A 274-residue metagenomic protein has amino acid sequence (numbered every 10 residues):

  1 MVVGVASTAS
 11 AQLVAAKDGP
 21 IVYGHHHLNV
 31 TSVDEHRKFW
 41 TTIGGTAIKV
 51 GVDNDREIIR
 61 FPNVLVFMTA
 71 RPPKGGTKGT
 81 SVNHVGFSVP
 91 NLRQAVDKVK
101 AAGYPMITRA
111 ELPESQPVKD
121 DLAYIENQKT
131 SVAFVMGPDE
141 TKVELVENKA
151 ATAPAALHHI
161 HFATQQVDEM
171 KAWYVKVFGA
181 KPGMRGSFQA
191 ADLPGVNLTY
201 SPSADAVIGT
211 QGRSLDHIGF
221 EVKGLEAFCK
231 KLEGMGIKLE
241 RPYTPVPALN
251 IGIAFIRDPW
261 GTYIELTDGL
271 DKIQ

Functional and structural regions predicted by a protein language model:
M1-S7: Bacterial N-terminal signal peptides
S10-G19, V96, K100-F162, M184-R185 (+5 more regions): Vicinal oxygen chelate
K17-V52, E57-I58: Mature N-terminal segment immediately following signal peptide/propeptide cleavage in secreted/periplasmic
Y23-V30, V66-M68, V82, V143-L145 (+4 more regions): Short, structured motif recognition centered on aromatic/hydrophobic residues
H27-S32, F87-V89, H161-V167, E221-K223: Short, surface-exposed ligand-recognition loops at beta-strand->loop->(often short) alpha-helix junctions that present
T31-A47, A95-A102, Q166-P182, M235: Amphipathic alpha-helical segments
A47-D53, K181-G186, T244: Conserved catalytic-core motifs of GNAT/GCN5-like acyltransferases
D53-Y104: Mid-chain, structured segments of secreted extracytoplasmic proteins
